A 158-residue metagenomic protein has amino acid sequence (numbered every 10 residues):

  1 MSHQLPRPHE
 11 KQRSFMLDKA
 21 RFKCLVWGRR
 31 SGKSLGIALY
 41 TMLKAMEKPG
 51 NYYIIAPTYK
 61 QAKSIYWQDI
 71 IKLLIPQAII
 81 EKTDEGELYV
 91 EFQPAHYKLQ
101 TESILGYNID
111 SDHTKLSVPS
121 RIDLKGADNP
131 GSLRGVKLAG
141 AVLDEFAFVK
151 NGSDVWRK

Functional and structural regions predicted by a protein language model:
M1-K158: Phosphate/NTP-binding elements of NTP-utilizing enzymes
